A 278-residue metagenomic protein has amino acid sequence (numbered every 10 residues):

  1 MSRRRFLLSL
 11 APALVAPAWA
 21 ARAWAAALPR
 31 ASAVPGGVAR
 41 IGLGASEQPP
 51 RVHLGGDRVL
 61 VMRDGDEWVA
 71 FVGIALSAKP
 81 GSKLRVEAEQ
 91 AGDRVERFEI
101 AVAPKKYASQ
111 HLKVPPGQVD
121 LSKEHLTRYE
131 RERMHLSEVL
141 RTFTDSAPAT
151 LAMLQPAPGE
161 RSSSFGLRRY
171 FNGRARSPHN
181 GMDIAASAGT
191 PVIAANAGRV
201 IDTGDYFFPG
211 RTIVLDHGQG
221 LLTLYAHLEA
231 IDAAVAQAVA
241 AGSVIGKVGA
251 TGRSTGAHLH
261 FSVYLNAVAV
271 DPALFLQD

Functional and structural regions predicted by a protein language model:
M1-L14: N-terminal secretory signal peptides and thylakoid transit peptides that target proteins across membranes
P12-A13, A18, A23: Cleavable N-terminal signal peptides
W24-A45, R51-H53, R63-E67, K79-K83 (+1 more regions): Polar/charged, compositionally biased leader and regulatory segments
G42, R51, L60, R85-E87 (+4 more regions): Residue-level detector of beta-strand face positions
V59, R94-F98, T223, V270: Short beta-strand segments
A70-G73: Ligand-binding face of N-terminal immunoglobulin V-set domains in extracellular IgSF glycoproteins
L154-D278: Catalytic cores of peptidoglycan-degrading enzymes
